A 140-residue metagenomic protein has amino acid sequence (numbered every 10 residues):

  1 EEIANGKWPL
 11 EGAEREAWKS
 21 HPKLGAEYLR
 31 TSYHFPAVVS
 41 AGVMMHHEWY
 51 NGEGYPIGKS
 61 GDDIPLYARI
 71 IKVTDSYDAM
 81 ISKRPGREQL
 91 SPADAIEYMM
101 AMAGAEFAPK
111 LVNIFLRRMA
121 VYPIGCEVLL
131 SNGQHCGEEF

Functional and structural regions predicted by a protein language model:
E1-F140: Histidine- and acidic-residue-rich, metal-dependent catalytic cores
